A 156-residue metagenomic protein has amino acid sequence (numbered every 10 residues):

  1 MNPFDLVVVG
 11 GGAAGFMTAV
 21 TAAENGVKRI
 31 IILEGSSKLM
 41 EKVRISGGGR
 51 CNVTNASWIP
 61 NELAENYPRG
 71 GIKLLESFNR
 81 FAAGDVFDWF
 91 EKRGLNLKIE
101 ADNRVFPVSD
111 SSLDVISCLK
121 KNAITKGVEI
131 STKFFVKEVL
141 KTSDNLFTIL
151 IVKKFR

Functional and structural regions predicted by a protein language model:
N2-F4, V152-R156: Core beta-strand elements of the Rossmann-like FAD/NAD(P) dinucleotide-binding domain in flavoenzyme oxidoreductases
P3, V27, M40, L146-F147: A structure-centric signal for secondary-structure junctions around beta-strands
P3-I32: N-terminal Rossmann-like FAD-binding beta1-loop-alpha1 element of flavoenzymes
T18-A19, K42, K141: Short glycine-/acidic-enriched loop or helix-start segments at secondary-structure transitions that form or flank
G35-E129, F134: Conserved N-terminal/central alpha/beta ligand/cofactor-binding core
V105-F106, L146-V152: Generic recognition of long tandem-repeat/solenoid scaffolds
T132-L146: A conserved short coil-to-beta-strand element within the FAD-binding core of flavoproteins
